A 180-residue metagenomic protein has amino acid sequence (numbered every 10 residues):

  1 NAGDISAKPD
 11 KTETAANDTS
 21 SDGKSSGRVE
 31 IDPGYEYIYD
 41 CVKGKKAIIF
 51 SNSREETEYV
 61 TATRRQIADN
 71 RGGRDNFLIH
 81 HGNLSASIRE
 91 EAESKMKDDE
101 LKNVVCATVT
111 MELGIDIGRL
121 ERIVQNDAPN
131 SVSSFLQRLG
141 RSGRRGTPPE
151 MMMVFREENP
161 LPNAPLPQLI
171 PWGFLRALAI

Functional and structural regions predicted by a protein language model:
N1-S53, E157-E158, I170-I180: Conserved interdomain linker/interface between the two RecA-like ATPase lobes of SF2 helicase motors
A2-D4, S53-T57, L84-A86, T110-L113 (+3 more regions): Conserved nucleotide-binding/hydrolysis micro-motifs of P-loop NTPases
Y39-K43, A68-G73, K95-E100, G114-I117 (+1 more regions): Conserved catalytic network of the ASCE P-loop NTPase/AAA+ motor domain
R54-N76: Conserved helicase motor "Helicase C" RecA-like lobe of SF1/SF2 P-loop NTPases
Y59-R64, E91-K95, D116-R122, S131-R141 (+1 more regions): Alpha-helical scaffold elements adjacent to nucleotide-binding pockets in ATP/GTP-utilizing enzyme cores
L78, G82-T108: Conserved helicase ATPase core of P-loop NTP-dependent helicases/translocases
E100-K102, N126-I180: Conserved segment of the helicase C-terminal RecA-like domain
C106, M111-A128, E150-M152: A short beta-strand element within the Helicase C-terminal
